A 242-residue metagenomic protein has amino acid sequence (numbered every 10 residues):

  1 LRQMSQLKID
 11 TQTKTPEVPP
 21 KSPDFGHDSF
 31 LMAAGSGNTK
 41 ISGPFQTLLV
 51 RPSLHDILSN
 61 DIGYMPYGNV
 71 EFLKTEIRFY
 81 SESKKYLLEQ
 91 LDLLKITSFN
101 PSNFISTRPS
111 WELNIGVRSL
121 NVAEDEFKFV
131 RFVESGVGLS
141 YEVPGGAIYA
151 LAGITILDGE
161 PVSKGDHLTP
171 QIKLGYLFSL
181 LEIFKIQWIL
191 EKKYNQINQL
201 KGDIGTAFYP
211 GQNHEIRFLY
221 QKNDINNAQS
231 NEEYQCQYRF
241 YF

Functional and structural regions predicted by a protein language model:
L1-M65: Outer-membrane beta-barrel initiation region
S36-K40, L54-D56, K74-S83, K95-T97 (+8 more regions): Transmembrane beta-strands of outer-membrane beta-barrel pores
S42-Q46, K85-L91, F127-V133, K164-P170 (+2 more regions): Residues that define the transmembrane beta-barrel architecture of outer-membrane proteins
Q46-N103: Glycine- and aromatic-enriched membrane insertion/assembly motifs of diderm outer-membrane and organelle channel
V50, A207-F208, S230-F242: Outer-membrane beta-barrel "beta-signal"
H55-M65, V70, S98-R108, E142-Y149 (+3 more regions): Repeated loop/turn-to-beta-strand initiation elements of outer-membrane beta-barrel proteins
V143-I156, S163-G165, P170-I172, W188: Extended, charge-rich low-complexity regions and/or helical-solenoid scaffolds
H167-Y209: Intrinsically disordered, low-complexity segments enriched in Gly and acidic/Ser/Thr residues that form flexible
